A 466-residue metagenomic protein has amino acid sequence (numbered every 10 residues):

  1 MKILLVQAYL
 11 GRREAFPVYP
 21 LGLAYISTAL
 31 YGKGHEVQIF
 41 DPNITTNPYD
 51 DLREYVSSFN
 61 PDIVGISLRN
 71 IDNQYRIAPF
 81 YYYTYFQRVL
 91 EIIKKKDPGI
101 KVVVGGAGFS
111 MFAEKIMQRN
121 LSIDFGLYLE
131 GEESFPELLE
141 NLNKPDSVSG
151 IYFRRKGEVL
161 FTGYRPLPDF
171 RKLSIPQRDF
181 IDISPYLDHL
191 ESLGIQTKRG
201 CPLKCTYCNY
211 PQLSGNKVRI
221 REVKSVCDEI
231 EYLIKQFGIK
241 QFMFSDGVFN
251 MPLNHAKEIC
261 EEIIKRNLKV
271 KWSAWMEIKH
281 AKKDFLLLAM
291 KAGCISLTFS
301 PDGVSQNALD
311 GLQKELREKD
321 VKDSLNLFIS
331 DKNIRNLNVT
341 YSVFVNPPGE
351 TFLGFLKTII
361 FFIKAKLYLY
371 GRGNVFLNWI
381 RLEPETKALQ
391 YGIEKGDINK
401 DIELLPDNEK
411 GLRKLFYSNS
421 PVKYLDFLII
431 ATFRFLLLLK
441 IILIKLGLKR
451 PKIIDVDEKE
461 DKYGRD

Functional and structural regions predicted by a protein language model:
I3-L4, Y9-G11, N43, R154-T197: N-terminal [4Fe-4S]-dependent radical SAM core
I3-L5, R53-S57, D62, G99 (+1 more regions): Radical SAM enzyme core and accessory elements
R12-L23: Glycine- and acidic-residue-enriched helix-capping/strand-helix junction motifs
R12-R13, N70-R76, M111-A113, L203 (+4 more regions): Flexible glycine/acidic-rich beta-alpha junction loops that bind and position SAM and/or redox cofactors in anaerobic
Y19, A29, K33-Y164, R381 (+1 more regions): Glycine-rich beta-alpha loop elements in corrinoid/cobalamin-binding modules across cobalamin-dependent enzymes
G65-L68, G131, L286-V304, N374-R381: Non-cysteine beta-strand/loop elements that form the S-adenosyl-L-methionine
A113-N120, G349-K364: Catalytic cores of alpha/beta
I175-N338, V345-P347: Radical SAM [4Fe-4S] cluster-binding motif and immediate context
